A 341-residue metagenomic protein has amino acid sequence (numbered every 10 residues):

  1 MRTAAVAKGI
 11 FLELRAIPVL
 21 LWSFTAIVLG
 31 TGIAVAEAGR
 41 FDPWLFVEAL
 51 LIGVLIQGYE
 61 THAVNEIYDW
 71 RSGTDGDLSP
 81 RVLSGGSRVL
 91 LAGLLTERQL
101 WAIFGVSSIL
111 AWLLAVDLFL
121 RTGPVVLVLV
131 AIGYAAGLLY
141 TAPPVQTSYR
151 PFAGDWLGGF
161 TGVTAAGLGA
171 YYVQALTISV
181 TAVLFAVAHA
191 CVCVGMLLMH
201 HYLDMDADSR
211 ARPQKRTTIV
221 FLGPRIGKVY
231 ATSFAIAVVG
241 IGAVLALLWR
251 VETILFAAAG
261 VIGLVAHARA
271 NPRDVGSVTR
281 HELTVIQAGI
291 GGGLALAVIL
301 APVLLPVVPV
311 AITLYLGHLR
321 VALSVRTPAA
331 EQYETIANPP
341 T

Functional and structural regions predicted by a protein language model:
M1-A63, Y68, Y140-T161, A165 (+2 more regions): Topogenic membrane-insertion module of multi-pass membrane proteins
L21-G30, D155-Y171, I219-P224, R280-V298 (+1 more regions): Small-residue-rich segments of transmembrane alpha-helices in multi-pass membrane proteins, especially helix faces
L29-I52, W112-V128, A166-V187, G240-T253 (+1 more regions): Helix-coil boundary and interhelical linker segments in multi-pass alpha-helical membrane proteins
A38, L157-D206, A211: Functional transmembrane core segments of multi-pass inner-membrane proteins
L55-D69, Y134-P144, T164, V187-D204 (+2 more regions): Transmembrane alpha-helical segments that form the membrane-embedded catalytic/substrate-channel core of multi-pass
H62-L110, V194-I236, A329: Solvent-exposed interhelical
G86-T177: Intramembrane alpha-helical segments
L247-T341: Extended hydrophobic alpha-helices typical of membrane-associated regions
